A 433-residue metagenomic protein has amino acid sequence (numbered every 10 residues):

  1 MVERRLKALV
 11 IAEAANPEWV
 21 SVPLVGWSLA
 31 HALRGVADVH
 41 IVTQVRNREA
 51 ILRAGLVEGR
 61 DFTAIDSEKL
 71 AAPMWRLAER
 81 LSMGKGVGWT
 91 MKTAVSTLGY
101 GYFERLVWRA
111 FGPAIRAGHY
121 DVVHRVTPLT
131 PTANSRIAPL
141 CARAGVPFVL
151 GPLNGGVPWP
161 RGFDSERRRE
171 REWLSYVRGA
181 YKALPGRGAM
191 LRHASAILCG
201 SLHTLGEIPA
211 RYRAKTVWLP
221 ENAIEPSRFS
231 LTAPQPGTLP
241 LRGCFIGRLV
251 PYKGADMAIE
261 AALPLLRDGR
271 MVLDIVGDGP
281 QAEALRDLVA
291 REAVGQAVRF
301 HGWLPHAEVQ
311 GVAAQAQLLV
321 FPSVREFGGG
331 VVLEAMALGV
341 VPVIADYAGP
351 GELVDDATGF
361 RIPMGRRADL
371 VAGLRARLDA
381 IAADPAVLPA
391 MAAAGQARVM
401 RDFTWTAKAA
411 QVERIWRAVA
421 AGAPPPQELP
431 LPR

Functional and structural regions predicted by a protein language model:
L9, L153, Q235-K253, I259-A262 (+1 more regions): Conserved donor-binding/catalytic core segment of Leloir-type glycosyltransferases
E13, A72-V95, A142-P185: Acceptor-binding helix/loop patch of EC 2.4 sugar-transfer enzymes, predominantly nucleotide-sugar-dependent
F62-A64, P147-F148, V177-T232, T238: Donor nucleotide-sugar binding/catalytic pocket of nucleotide-sugar-dependent glycosyltransferases
L191, W303-L304, G311-A316: Short alpha-helical donor nucleotide-sugar binding micro-motif in glycosyltransferases
A284-L304: Nucleotide-activated donor-binding/catalytic signature segment of Leloir-type glycosyltransferases, i.e., the conserved
L318, V341-A345, G351: Short hydrophobic beta-strand element within catalytic cores of glycosyltransferases and related nucleotide-activated
V324: Aromatic "clamp/platform" in nucleotide-sugar-dependent glycosyltransferases that forms part of the donor/acceptor
G351-D379, A386, A390: Change "using UDP/GDP/dTDP sugars" to "using nucleotide sugars
